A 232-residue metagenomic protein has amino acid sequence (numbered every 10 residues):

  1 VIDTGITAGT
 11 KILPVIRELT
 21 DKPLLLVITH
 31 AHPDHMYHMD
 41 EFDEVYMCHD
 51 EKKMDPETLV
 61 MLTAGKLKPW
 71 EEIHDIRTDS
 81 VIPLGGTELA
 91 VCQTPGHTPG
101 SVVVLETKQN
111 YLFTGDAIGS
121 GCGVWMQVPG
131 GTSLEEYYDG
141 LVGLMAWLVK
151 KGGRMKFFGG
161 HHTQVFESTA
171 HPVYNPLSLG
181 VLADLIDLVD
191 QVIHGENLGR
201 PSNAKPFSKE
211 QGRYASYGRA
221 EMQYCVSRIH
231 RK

Functional and structural regions predicted by a protein language model:
V1-E18, V104-A117: Conserved beta-strand hairpin/beta-sheet module of binuclear metal-dependent hydrolase folds, prominently
I2-T4, P23-D34, Y46-H49, T94-G96 (+2 more regions): Active-site neighborhood of phospho(di)ester-bond hydrolases with catalytic His/Asp-centered motifs
I6-L84: Active-site HxH/HxHxD metal-binding segment of metal-dependent hydrolases
T7-G9, A31-Y37, K53-M54, T98-S101 (+2 more regions): Active-site environment of divalent metal-dependent phosphoester hydrolases
L19-K22, L84-T87, E106-T107, K150-G153: Glycine-rich phosphate-binding loop signature in dinucleotide/nucleotide-binding domains
D79-E106: Core dinuclear metal-dependent hydrolase active-site scaffold
T98-A146, K150: A contiguous binding-surface segment within folded domains or other stable secondary-structure elements
V142-K232: Accessory terminal helices/loops
